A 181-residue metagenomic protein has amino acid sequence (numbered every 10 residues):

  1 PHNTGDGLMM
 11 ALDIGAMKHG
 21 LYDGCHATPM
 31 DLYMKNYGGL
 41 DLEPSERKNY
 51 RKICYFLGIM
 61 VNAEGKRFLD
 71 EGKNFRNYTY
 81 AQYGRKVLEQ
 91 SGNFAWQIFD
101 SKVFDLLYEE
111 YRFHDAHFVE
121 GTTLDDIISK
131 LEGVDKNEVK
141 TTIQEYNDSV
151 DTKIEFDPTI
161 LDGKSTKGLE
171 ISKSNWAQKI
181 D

Functional and structural regions predicted by a protein language model:
N3-T4, L12-D181: Mobile, glycine/GP-rich and aromatic-enriched active-site lid/loop segments adjacent to catalytic centers
